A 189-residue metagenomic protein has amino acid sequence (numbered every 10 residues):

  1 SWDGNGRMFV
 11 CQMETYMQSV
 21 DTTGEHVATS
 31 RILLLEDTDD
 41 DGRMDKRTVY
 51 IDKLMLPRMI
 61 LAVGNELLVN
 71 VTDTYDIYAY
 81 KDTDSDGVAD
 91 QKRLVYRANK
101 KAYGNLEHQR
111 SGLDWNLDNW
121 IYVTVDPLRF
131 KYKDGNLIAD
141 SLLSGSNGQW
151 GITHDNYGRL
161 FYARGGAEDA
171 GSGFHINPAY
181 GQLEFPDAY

Functional and structural regions predicted by a protein language model:
S1-Y189: Beta-propeller domains with acidic blade repeats across secreted/periplasmic ectodomains and cytosolic WD/CNH propellers
